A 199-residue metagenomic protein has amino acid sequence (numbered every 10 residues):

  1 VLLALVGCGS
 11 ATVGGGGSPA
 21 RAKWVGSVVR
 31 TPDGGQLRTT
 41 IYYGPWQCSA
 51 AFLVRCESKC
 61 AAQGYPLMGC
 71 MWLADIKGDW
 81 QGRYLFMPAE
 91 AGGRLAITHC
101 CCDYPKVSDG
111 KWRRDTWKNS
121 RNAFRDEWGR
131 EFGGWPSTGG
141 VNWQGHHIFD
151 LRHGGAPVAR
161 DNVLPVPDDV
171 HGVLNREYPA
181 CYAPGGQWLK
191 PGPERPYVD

Functional and structural regions predicted by a protein language model:
V1-G7: Bacterial N-terminal signal peptides
C8-Q144, F149-D199: Nuclease and nuclease-like effector domains acting on nucleic acids or nucleotide cofactors
